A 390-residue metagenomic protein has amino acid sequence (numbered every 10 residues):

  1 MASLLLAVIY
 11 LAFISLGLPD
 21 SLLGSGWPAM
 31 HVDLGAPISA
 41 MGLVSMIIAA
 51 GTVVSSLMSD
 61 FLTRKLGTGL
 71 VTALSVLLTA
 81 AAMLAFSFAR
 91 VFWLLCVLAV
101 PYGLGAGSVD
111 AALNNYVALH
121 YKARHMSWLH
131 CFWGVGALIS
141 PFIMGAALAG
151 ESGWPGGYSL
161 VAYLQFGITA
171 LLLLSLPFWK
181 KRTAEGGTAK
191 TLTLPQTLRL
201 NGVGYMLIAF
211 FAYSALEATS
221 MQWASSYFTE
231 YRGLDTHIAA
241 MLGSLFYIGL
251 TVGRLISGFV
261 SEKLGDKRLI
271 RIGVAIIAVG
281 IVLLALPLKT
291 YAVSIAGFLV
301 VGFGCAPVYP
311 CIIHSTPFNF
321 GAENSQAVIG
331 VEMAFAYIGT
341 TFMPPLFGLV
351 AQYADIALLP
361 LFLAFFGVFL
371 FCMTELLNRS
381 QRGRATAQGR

Functional and structural regions predicted by a protein language model:
L23-G24, N201-S244, I248-T251: Extracytoplasmic gate region of multi-pass secondary transporters
G35, G67, F88-W93, G233 (+2 more regions): Helix-breaking motifs and short loop linkers at transmembrane-helix boundaries and internal kinks in secondary membrane
V54-W93: Conserved MFS/SLC helix-loop-helix module at the cytosolic interface between two early adjacent transmembrane helices
S55-G67, G253-D266, A351: Helix-to-loop junctions at the C-terminal end of transmembrane segments in multipass secondary transporters
L98-F132: Cytoplasmic helix-loop-helix junction between adjacent transmembrane helices in 12-TM secondary transporters
W128-K180: Helix-loop-helix hairpin linking two adjacent transmembrane segments in secondary transporters
L264-I312: C-terminal transmembrane helical hairpin of 12-TM major facilitator-type secondary transporters
N319-I356: A late C-terminal transmembrane helix in Major Facilitator Superfamily
